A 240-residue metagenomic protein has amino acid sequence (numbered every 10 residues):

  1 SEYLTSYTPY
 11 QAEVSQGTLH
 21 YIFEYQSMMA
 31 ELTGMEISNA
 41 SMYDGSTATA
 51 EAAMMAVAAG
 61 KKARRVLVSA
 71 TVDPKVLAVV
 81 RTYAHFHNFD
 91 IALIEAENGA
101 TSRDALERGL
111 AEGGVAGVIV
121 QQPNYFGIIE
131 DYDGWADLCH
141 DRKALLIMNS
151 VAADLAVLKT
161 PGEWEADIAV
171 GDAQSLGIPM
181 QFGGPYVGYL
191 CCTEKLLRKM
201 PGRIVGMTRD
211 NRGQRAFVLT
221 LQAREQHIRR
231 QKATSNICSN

Functional and structural regions predicted by a protein language model:
S1-G114: PLP-dependent aspartate aminotransferase-fold enzymes
M29, V80-R81, V118, W135 (+2 more regions): Buried hydrophobic positions in well-ordered alpha/beta secondary-structure cores of metabolic enzymes
D73-K75, A153-A156, S175-M180, L197-R198: Short gly/pro/ser/thr-enriched loop/turn and capping motifs at secondary-structure boundaries
H85, H140, G162: Anion (oxyanion) recognition and catalysis
G99-A153, S175: Active-site phosphate-binding strand-loop segment of PLP-dependent enzymes
G162-P179: Conserved active-site segment immediately N-terminal to the catalytic lysine that forms the internal aldimine
L176-N240: Active-site C-terminal subdomain of aminotransferase-like
